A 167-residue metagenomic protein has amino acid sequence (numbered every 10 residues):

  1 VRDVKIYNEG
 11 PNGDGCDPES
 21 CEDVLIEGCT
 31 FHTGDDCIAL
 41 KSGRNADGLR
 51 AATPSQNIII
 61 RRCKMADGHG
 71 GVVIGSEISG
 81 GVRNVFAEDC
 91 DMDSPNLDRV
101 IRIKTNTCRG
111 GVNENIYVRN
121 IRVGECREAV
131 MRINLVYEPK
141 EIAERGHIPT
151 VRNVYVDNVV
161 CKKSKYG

Functional and structural regions predicted by a protein language model:
V1-G167: Extracellular/periplasmic carbohydrate-active domains that bind, remodel, or depolymerize complex polysaccharides
